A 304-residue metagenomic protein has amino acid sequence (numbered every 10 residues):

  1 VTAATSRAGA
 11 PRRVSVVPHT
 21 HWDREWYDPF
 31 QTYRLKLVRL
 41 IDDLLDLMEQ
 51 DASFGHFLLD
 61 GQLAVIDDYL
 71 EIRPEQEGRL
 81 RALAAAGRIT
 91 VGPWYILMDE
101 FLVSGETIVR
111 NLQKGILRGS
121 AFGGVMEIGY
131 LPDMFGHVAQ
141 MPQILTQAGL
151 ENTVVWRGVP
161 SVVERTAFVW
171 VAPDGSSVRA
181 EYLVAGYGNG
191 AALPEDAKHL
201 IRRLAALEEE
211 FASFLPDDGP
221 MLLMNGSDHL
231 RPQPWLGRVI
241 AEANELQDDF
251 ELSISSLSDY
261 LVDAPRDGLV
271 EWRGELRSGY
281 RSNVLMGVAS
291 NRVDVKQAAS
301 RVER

Functional and structural regions predicted by a protein language model:
V1-R304: Catalytic-domain carbohydrate-binding cleft regions of carbohydrate-active enzymes
